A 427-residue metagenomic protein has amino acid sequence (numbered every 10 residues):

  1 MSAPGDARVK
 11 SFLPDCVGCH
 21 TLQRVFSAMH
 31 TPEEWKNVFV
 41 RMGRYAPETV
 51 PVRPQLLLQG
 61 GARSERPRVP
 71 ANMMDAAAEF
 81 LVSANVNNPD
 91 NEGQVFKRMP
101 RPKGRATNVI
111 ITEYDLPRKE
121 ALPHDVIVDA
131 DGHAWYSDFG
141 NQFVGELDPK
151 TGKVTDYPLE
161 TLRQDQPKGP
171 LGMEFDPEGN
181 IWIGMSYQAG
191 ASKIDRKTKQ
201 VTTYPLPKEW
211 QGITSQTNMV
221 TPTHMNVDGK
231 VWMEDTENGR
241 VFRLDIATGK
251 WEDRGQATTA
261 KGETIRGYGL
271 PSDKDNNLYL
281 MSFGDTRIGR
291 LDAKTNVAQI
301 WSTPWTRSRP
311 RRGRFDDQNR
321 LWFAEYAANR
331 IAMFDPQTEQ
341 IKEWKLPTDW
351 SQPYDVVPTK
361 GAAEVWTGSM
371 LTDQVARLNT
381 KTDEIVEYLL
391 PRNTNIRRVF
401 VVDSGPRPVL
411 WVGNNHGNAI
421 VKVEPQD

Functional and structural regions predicted by a protein language model:
M1, Y45-E48, R53-G93, G132-A134 (+3 more regions): C-terminal capping alpha-helices of c-type cytochrome domains
F12-Q23, A77, L81: The canonical Cys-X-X-Cys-His
Q94-R98, T112-D115, T155-T161, T202-K208 (+4 more regions): Beta-propeller fold detector
R98-E120: A short helix->beta-strand "capping" segment at the edge of beta-propeller domains
K119-D131, L162-E178, E209-D228, A260-N276 (+3 more regions): Beta-rich, blade/repeat-based domains predominating in secreted/periplasmic proteins but also intracellular
A134-G140, I181-Y187, V231-E237, L278-G284 (+4 more regions): Conserved beta-strand positions in repeat-built beta-propeller and related beta-rich domains
D148-G152, D195-K199, D245-G249, D292-N296 (+3 more regions): Short loop/turn segments that connect beta-strands within beta-propeller blades
L390-D427: Blade-level signature of beta-propeller repeat domains, shared across WD40, Kelch, NHL, RCC1 and BNR/Asp-box propellers
